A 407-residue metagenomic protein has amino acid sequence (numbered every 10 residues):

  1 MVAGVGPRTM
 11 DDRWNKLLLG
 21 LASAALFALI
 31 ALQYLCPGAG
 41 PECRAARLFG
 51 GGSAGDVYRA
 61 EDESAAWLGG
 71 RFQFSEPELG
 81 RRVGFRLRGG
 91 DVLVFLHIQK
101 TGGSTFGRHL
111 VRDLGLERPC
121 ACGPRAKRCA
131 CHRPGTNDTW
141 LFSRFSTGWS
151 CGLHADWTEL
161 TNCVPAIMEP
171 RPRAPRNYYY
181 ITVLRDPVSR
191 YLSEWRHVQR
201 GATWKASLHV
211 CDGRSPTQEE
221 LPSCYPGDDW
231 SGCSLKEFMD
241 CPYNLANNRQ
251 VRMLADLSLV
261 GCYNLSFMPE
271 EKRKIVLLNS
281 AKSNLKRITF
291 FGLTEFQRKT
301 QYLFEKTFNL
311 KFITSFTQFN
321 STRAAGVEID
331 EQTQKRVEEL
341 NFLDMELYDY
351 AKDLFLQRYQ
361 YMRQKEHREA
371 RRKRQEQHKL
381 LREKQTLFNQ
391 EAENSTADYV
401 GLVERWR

Functional and structural regions predicted by a protein language model:
V2-R407: Membrane-interface amphipathic segments in extracytoplasmic regions
